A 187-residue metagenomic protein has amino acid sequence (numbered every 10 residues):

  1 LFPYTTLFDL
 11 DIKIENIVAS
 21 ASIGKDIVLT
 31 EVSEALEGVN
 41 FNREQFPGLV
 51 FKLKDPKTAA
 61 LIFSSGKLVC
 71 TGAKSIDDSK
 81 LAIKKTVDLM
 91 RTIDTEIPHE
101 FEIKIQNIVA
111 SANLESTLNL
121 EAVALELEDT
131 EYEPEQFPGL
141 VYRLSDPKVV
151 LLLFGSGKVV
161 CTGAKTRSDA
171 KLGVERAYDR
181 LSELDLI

Functional and structural regions predicted by a protein language model:
L1-L7: Short, small-residue-biased leader/transition segments that mark boundaries at the very start of proteins
D9-V150, S156-K158, A164-I187: Intrinsically disordered, low-complexity polar/charged tails and linkers
